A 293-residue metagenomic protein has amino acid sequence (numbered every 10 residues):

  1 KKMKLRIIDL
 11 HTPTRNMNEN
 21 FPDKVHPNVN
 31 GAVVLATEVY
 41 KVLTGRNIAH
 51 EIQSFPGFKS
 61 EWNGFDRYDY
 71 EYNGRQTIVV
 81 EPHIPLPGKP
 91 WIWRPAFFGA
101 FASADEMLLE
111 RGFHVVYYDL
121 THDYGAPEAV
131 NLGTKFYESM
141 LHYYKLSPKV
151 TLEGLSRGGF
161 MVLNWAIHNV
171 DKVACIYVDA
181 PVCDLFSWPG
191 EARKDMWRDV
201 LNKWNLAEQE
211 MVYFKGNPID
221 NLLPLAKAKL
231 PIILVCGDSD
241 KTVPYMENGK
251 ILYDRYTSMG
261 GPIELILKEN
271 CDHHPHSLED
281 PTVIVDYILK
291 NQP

Functional and structural regions predicted by a protein language model:
K1-I48: Catalytic His-Asp segment of secreted/periplasmic serine-dependent ester chemistry enzymes
I48-P87, D195-D199: A domain-start/cap signature at the N-terminus of enzymes
V80, T242, M246-P293: C-terminal catalytic histidine-bearing segment of alpha/beta-hydrolase fold enzymes
Y124-K145: Alpha/beta-hydrolase active-site loop
Y144-S156: Alpha/beta-hydrolase fold nucleophile elbow
G154-N164: Glycine-rich nucleophile elbow surrounding the catalytic serine of serine-hydrolase chemistry
N164-E210: Hydrolase active-site cap/lid region
R198-K250, D254-T257: The feature captures the conserved acid-bearing segment of alpha/beta-hydrolase catalytic domains
